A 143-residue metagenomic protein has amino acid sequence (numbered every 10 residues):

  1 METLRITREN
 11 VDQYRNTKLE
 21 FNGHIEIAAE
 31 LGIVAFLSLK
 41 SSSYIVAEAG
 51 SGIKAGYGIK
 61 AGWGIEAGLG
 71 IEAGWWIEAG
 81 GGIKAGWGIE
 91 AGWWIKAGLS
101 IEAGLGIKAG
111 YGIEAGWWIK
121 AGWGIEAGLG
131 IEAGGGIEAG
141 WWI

Functional and structural regions predicted by a protein language model:
M1-A49: N-terminal segments that cap or nucleate solenoid repeat domains
E48-I143: Thr-biased low-complexity repeat/linker tracts and other Thr-enriched repetitive architectures
